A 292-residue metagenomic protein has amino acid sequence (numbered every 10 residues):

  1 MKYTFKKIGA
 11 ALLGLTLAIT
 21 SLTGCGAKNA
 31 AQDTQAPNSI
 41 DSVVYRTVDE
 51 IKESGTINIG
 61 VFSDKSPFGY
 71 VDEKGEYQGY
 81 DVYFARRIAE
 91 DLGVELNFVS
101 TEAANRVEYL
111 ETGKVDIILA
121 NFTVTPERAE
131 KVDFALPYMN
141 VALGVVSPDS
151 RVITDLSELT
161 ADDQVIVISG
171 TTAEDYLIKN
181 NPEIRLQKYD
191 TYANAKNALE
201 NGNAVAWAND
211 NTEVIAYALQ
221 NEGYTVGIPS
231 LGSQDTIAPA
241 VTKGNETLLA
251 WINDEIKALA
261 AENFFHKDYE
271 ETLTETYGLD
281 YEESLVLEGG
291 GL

Functional and structural regions predicted by a protein language model:
T20-G24: C-terminal motif of bacterial Sec signal peptides marking the signal peptidase cleavage site
G26-Y45, V82-D91, S150, S157 (+2 more regions): Extended ligand-binding regions for polar small-molecule ligands
D33-N121: Extracytoplasmic small-molecule ligand-binding "clamshell" domains of the periplasmic binding protein/Venus flytrap
I57-N58, G93-E95, T112-A120, D163-Q164 (+2 more regions): Alpha-to-beta junction loops
N97-E108, Q187-N201: Short helix-initiation/N-cap motifs at beta->coil->alpha
E108, F122-E130, I178-K179, E200-Q234: A ligand-binding cleft/hinge motif common to bilobed small-molecule-binding domains
N140-S147, I215-I256, E275-L292: Periplasmic-binding protein-like
S147-Q164: Flexible hinge/capping segments at coil-to-helix
